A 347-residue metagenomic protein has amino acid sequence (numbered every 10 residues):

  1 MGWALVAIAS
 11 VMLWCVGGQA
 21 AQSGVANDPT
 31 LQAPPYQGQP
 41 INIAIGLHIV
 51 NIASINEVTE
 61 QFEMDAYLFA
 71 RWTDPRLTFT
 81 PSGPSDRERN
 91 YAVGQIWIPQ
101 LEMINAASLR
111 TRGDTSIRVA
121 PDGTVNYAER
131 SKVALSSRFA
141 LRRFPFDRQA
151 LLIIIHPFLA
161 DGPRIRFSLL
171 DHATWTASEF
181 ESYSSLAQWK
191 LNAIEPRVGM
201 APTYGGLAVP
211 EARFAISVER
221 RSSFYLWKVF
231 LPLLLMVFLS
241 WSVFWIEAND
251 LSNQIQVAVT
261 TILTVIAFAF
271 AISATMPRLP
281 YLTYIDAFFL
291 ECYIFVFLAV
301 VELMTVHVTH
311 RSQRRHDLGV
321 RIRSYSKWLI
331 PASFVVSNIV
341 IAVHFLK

Functional and structural regions predicted by a protein language model:
A4-C15: Bacterial N-terminal signal peptides
V16-R76, G83, A274, Y281-K347: Intrinsically disordered, low-complexity peripheral segments of secretory-pathway and membrane proteins
A21-S217: Soluble non-transmembrane domains of integral membrane proteins
F62, W72, W97, R138 (+5 more regions): Generic detector of bulky aromatic hydrophobic side chains
F62, Y67, W72, Y127 (+6 more regions): Aromatic side chains
A212-S333: Channel- or pocket-lining gating/hinge segments that regulate access to a cavity or pore
